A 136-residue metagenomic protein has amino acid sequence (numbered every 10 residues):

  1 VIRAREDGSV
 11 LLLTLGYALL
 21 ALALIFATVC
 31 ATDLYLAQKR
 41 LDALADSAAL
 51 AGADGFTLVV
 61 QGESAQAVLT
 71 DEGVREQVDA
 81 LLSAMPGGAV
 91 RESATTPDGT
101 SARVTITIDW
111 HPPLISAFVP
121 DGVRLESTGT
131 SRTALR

Functional and structural regions predicted by a protein language model:
V1-G73: Alpha-helical assembly-interface signal, strongest on the long, hydrophobic N-terminal helix that forms
I2-G8, D98-I106, T133-R136: Short secondary-structure transition/capping segments
L20, I25-A27, D79, G88-V90 (+1 more regions): Residue-level detector of functional hotspots within protein domains
A49-I106: Short amphipathic secondary-structure patches
D54, P112-P113: Flexible, active-site-adjacent loop/turn segments at secondary-structure boundaries
I106-P112: Generic short beta-strand segments
P113-R136: Low-complexity, S/T/G/P-rich flexible repeat/linker segments used as non-globular hinges and stalks within
